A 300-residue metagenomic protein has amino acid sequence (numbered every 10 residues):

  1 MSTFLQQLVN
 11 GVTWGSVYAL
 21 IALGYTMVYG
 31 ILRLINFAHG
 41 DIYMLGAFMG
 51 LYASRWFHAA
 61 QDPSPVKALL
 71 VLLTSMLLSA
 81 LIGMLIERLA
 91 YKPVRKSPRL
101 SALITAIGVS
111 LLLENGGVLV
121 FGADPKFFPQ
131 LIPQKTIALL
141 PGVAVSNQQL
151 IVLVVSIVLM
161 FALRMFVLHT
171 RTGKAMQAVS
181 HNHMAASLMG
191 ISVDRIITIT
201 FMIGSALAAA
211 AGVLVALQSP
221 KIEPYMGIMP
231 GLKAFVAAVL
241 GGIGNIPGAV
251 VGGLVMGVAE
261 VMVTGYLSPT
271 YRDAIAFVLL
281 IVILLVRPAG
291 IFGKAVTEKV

Functional and structural regions predicted by a protein language model:
S2-V17, F166-R171, I197-A237, E260-D273: Inter-helical junctions in multi-pass inner-membrane proteins, predominant in energy-converting antiporter-like
F4-A53, L85-S101, L240-I246: Single transmembrane alpha-helix segments in multi-pass membrane proteins
L20, G24, L69, L73-L85 (+10 more regions): Generic alpha-helical transmembrane segments of integral inner-membrane proteins, especially permease/transport modules
G30-A38, L81-D124, F166-G173, A178 (+2 more regions): Short loop segments and helix-boundary regions at transmembrane helix junctions of multi-pass inner-membrane proteins
G40-I42, S219-I246, G252, A276 (+1 more regions): Glycine-rich helix-loop "coupling/hinge" segments at transmembrane-helix boundaries in multipass transporters
Q61-V109, G116, V251-M256, E260 (+1 more regions): Alpha-helical transmembrane segments within multi-pass membrane transporters and channels
P93-V94, R99-H169, I196, P220 (+5 more regions): Transmembrane helix-bundle core of multi-pass membrane transporters and related energy-transducing complexes
V143-I222, I246-G252: Helix-loop-helix "hairpin" substructures at the membrane interface of multi-pass membrane proteins
